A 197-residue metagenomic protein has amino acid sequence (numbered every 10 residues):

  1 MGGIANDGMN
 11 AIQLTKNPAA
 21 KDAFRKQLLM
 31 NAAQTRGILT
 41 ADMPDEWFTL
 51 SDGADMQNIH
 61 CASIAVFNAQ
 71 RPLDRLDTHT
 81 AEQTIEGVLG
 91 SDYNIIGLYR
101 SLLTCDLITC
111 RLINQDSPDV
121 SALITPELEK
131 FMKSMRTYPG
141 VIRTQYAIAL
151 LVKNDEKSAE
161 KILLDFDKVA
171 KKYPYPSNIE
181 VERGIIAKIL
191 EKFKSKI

Functional and structural regions predicted by a protein language model:
M1-I197: Hydrophobic transmembrane alpha-helices and their immediate loop junctions in multi-pass integral membrane proteins
